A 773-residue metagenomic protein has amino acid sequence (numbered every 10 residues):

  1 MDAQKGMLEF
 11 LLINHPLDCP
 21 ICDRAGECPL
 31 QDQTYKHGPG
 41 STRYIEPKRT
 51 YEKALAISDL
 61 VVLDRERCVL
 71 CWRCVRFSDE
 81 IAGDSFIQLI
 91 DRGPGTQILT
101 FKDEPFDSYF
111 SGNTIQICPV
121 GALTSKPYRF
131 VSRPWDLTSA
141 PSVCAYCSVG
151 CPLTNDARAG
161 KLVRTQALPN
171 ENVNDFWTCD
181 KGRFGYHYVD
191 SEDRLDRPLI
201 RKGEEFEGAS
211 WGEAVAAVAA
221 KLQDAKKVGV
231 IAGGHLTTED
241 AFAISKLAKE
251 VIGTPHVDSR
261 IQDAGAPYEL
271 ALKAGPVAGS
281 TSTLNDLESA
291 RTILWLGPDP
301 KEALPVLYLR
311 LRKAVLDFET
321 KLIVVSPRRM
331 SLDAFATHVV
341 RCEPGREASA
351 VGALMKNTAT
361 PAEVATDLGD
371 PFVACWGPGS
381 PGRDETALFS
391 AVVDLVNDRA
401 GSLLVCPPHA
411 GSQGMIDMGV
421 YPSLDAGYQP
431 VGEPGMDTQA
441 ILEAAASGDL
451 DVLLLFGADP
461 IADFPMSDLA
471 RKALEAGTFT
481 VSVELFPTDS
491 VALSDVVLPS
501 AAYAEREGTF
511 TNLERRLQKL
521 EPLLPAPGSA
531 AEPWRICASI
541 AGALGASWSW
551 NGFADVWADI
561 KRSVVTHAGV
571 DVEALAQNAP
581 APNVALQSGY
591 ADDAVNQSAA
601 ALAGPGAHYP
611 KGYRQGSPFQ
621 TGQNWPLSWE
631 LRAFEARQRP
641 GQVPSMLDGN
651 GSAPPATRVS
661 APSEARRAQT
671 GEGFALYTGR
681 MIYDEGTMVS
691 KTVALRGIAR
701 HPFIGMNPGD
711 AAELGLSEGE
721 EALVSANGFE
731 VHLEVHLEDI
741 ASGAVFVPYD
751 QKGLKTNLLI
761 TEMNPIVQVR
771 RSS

Functional and structural regions predicted by a protein language model:
M1-P47, Y51: Signature of N-terminal electron-transfer/Fe-S-associated modules in redox systems
L12-P16, D64-E66, L70-C71, V75-R76 (+13 more regions): Catalytic alpha/large subunits of respiratory electron-transfer oxidoreductases, centered on bis-MGD molybdoenzymes
P47-L55, S85-I98, A264-P267: Short, conserved phosphate-binding/catalytic loop or strand-edge motifs used in phosphoryl-/nucleotidyl-transfer
I87, L123-T124: Short hydrophobic beta-strand motif reused across regulatory alpha/beta modules
A157, T178, L247-H256, S660-R696: Non-catalytic terminal/interface segments that mediate subunit docking, oligomerization, and allosteric communication
A219, D224, G229, L247 (+3 more regions): Interdomain regulatory linker/hinge segments that flank or connect interaction modules in polarity/junction/synaptic
P361, A365, P378, A526-S588 (+9 more regions): Long, contiguous, secondary-structure-rich segments that constitute the structural scaffold of globular domains
G508-E521: Catalytic or ion-translocation cores adjacent to nucleophile or general acid/base/metal-coordination motifs in diverse
